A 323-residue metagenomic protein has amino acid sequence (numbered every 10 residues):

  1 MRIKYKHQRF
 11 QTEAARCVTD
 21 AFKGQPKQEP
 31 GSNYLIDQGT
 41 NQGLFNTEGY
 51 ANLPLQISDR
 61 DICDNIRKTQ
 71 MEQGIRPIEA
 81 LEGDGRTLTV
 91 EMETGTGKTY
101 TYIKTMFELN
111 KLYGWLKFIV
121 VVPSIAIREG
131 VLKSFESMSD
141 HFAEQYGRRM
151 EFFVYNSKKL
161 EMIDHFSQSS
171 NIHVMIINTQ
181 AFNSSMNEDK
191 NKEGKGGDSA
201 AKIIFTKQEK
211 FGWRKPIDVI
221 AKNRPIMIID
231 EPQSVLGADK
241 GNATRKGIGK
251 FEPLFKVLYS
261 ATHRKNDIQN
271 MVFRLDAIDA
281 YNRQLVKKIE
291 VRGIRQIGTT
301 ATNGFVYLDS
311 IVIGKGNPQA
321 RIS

Functional and structural regions predicted by a protein language model:
M1-S323: RecA-like P-loop NTPase motor core of helicase/translocase proteins
